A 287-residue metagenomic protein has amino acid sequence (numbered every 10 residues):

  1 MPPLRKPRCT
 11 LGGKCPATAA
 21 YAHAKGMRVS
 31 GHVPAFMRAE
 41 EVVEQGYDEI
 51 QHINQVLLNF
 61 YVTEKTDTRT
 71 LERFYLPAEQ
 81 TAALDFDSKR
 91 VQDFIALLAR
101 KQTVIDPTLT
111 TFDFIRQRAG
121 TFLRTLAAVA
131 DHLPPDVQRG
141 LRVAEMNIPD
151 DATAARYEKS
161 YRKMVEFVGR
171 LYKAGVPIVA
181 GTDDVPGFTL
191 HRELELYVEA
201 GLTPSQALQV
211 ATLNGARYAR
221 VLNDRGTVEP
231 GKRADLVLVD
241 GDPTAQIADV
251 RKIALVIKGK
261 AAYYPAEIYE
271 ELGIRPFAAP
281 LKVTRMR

Functional and structural regions predicted by a protein language model:
M1-L4, D48, V56-A200, G273-R275 (+1 more regions): Active-site neighborhoods of metal-dependent hydrolases
K14-H32: Alpha-helix-loop-beta-strand connector modules within alpha/beta enzyme cores
A22, G31, I50, I105 (+7 more regions): Divalent metal-coordination and catalytic microenvironments
K25-G26, E44-I50, Q102, L202-T203: Glycine-enriched alpha-helix->loop->beta-strand junction motifs that scaffold or abut catalytic
P34-A35, I53-N59, A261-A262: Short, acidic/turn-prone active-site loops that include or flank metal/cofactor- and phosphate-binding residues
F36-E44: Catalytic cores of alpha/beta
M37-R38, D93, G226: Short acidic active-site motifs
F188, T203-L208, Y218-I253: Acidic, glycine-enriched loop/beta-strand segments at the rims of small-molecule binding/catalytic pockets
